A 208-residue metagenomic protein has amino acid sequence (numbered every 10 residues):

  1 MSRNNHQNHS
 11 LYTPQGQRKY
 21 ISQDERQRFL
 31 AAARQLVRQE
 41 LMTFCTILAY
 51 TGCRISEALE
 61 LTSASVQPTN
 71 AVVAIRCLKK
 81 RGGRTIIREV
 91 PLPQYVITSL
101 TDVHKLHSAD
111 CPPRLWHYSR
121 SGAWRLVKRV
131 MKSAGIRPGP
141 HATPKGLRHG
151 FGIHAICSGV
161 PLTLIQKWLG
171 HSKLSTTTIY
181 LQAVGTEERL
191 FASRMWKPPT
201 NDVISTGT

Functional and structural regions predicted by a protein language model:
M1-T13, Q17-Y20, W196-T208: C-terminal secondary-structure termini that scaffold catalytic or DNA-interacting sites
S2, Q23, E60-T98, Q182: Conserved tyrosine-mediated DNA breakage-rejoining catalytic core shared by Y-recombinases
Q15, R81-T101, A109-R129: C-terminal catalytic core of Y-nucleophile DNA break-rejoin enzymes
Q23-I55: Basic, Lys/Arg- and aromatic-enriched nucleic-acid-binding interface segment
R34-R38, A109-C111, R125-K167: Short, basic (Lys/Arg/His-rich) helix/loop patches that form interaction surfaces in the mid-to-C-terminal regions
I47-E60, S158-V160, H171: A short, glycine-centered helix-capping/turn motif at helix boundaries that positions DNA-contacting or catalytic
I47-L48, H154-A155, W168, Y180: Short alpha-helical segment immediately N-terminal to, or the first helix within, an HTH/HTH-like DNA-binding domain
C77-R81, L169, K173-R194: Catalytic-site neighborhood detector that most strongly recognizes the C-terminal catalytic loop/helix of tyrosine
